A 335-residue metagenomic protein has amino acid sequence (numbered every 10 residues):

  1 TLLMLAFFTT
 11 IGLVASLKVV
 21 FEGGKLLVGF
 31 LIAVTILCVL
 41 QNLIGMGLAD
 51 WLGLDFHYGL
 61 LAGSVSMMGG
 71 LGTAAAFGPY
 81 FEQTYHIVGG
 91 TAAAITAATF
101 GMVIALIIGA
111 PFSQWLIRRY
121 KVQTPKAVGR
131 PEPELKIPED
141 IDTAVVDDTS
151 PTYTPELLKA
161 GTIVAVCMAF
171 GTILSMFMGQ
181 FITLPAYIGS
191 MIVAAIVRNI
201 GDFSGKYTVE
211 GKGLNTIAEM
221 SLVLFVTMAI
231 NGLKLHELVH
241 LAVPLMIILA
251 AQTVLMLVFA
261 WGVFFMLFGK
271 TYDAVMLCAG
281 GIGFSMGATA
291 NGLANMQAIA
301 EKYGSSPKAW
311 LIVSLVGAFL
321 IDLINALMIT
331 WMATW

Functional and structural regions predicted by a protein language model:
T1-F7, H57-S64, I182-V193, I217-A218 (+2 more regions): Structural signature of hydrophobic alpha-helical transmembrane segments
T1-G24, I192-G201, N215-H240: Hydrophobic transmembrane alpha-helices of secondary-active transporters and Na+-translocating membrane complexes
T1-L2, S16-M46, G161-V164, N231-W261: Entry/N-cap segments of selected transmembrane alpha helices and their immediately preceding amphipathic helices
L31-L43, S64-T73, A195, N215-I230 (+2 more regions): Small-residue-rich segments of transmembrane alpha-helices in multi-pass membrane proteins, especially helix faces
L48-A93, F100, F112, G129-E132 (+1 more regions): Alpha-helical membrane segments and immediately flanking helix-loop junctions that form or couple to the substrate/ion
Q114-G161, D202-Y207: Intrinsically disordered, low-complexity non-transmembrane regions of multi-pass membrane transporters
R119, T172-I192, N199-K212: Flexible hinge motifs at transmembrane-helix junctions and intramembrane kinks/re-entrant loops in multi-pass membrane
A144-A165, F177, F181, T208-S221: Membrane-water interface at loop-to-transmembrane-helix junctions
